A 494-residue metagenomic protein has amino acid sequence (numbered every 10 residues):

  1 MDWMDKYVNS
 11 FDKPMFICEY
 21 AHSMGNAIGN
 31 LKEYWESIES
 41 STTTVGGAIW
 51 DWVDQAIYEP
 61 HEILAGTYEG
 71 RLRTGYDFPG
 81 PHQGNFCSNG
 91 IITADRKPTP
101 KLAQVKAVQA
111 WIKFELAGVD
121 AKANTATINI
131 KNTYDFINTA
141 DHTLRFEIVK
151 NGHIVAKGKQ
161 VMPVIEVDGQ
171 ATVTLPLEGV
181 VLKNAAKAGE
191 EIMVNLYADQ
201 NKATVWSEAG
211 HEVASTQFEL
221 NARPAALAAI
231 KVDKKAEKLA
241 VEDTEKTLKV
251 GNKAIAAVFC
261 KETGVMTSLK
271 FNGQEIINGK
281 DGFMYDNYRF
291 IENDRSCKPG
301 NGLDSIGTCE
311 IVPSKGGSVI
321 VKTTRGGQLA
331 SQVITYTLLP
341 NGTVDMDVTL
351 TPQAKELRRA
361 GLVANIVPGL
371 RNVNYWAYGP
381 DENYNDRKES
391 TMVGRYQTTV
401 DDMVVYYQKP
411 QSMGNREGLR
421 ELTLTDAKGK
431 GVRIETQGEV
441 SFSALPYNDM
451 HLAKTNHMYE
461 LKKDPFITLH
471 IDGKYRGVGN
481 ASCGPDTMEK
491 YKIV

Functional and structural regions predicted by a protein language model:
M1-T125, Y134-A140, R145-K157: Extended substrate-binding grooves/exosites of carbohydrate-active enzymes
A21-S23, D54, P98, D135 (+7 more regions): Short, glycine-/Ser/Thr-/acidic-enriched flexible segments
T125, D141-R145, M193, M266 (+2 more regions): Exposed beta-strand and adjacent loop surfaces of beta-rich binding modules that mediate intermolecular recognition
I130-F136, P352: Asparagine-centered strand-capping/turn motif at beta-strand->loop junctions
E147-K159, V367-Y378: Short aromatic-acidic-glycine turn motif
K150-G189: Intrinsically disordered, low-complexity Pro/Gly/Ser/Thr-rich segments with frequent PxxP/GP/PP motifs and embedded
E178-A188, L220-V494: Beta-strand/loop-rich accessory regions of lumenal/periplasmic or secreted enzymes, predominantly carbohydrate-active
V180-A228: Terminal connector regions
